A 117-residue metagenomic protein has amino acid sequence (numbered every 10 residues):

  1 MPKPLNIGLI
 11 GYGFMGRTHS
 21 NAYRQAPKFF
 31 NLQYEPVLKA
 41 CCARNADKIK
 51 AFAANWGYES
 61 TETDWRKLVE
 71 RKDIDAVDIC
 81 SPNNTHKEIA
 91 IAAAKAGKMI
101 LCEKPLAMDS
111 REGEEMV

Functional and structural regions predicted by a protein language model:
M1-W56: N-terminal Rossmann-like dinucleotide-binding module
N45-D47, W56-V117: Beta-loop-alpha module in the N-terminal Rossmann-like domain of NAD(P)-dependent dehydrogenases, especially those
